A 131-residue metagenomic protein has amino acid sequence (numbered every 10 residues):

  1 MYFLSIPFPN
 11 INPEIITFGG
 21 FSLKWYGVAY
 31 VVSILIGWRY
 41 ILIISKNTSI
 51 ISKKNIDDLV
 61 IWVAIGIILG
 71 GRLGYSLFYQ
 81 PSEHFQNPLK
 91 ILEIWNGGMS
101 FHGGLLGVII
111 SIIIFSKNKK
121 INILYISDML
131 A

Functional and structural regions predicted by a protein language model:
M1-A131: Hydrophobic, membrane-interfacing alpha helices
